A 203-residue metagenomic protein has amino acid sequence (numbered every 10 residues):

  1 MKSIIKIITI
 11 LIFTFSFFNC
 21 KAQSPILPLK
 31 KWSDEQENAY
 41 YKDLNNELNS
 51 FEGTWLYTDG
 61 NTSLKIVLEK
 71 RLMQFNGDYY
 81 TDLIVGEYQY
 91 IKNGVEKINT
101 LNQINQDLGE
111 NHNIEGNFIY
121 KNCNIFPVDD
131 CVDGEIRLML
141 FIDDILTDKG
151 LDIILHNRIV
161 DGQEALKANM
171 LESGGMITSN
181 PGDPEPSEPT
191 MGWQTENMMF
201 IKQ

Functional and structural regions predicted by a protein language model:
M1-L27: Bacterial Sec-dependent N-terminal signal peptides
S24-E37: Short N-terminal segments immediately surrounding and downstream of signal-peptide cleavage
N38-L56: N-terminal helix-cap/turn-to-beta initiation motif at the start of protein domains
N46-S50, D59-N61, Y79-T81, W193: Short, surface-exposed loop/turn motifs at beta-strand boundaries within globular domains
S50-E52, S63, E135, A165: Intrinsic-disorder/low-complexity, polar/charged segments enriched in Ser/Thr/Lys/Arg/Asp/Glu/Gln
Y57, G86, L166-M170: Short hydrophobic/aromatic-rich beta-strand segments that constitute the beta-sheet cores of beta-sandwich/beta-barrel
S63-D148: Structured domain cores in non-transmembrane regions
D133-Q203: Glycine-rich, aromatic-bearing surface loops/beta-hairpins
